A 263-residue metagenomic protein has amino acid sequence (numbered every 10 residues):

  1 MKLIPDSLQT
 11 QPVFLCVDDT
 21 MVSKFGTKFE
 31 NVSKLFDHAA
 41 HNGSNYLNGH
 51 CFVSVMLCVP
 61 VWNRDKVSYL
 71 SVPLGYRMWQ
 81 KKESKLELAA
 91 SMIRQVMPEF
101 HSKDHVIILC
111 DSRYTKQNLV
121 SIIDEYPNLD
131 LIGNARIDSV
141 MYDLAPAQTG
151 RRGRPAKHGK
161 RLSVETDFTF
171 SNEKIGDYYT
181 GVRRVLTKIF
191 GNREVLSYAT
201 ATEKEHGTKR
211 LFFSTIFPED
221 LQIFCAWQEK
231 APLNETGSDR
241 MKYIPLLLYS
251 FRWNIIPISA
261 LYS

Functional and structural regions predicted by a protein language model:
M1-S68, L74, Y178-T187: Active-site-proximal, Lys/Arg-enriched surface segment that forms a nucleic-acid-binding/basic interface patch
F14-V17, I108-L109, D130-N134, L233 (+2 more regions): A structural signal for short, well-ordered beta-strand segments and their strand-loop junctions that often border
M21, F224-S263: Short amphipathic alpha-helical "interface-anchor" segments enriched in bulky aromatics
M21-V22, R113-T115, I137-V140, P218 (+1 more regions): Short, solvent-exposed loop/turn segments at secondary-structure junctions
F25-S44, G49, Q117-A135, L247-S250: A short alpha/beta connector and helix-capping loop motif
A39-D104, R193-D220: Electropositive, glycine- and tryptophan-enriched low-complexity nucleic-acid-binding patches
L74-T202: An internal, acidic/charged active-site-proximal segment that coordinates divalent cations and/or engages
L119-S121, D143-A145, K209, Q222-W227 (+1 more regions): A short secondary-structure junction signal
